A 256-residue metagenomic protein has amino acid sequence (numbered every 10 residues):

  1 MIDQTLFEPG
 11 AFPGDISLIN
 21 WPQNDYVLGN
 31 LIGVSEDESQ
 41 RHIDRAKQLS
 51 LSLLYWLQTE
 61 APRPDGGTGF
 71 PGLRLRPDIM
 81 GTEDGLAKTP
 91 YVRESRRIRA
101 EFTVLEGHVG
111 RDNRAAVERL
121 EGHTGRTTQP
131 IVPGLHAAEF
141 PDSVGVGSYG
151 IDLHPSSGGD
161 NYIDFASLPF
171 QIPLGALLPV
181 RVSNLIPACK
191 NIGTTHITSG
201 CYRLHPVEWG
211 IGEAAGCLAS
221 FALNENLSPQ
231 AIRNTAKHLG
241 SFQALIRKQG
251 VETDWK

Functional and structural regions predicted by a protein language model:
M1-K256: Flavin (FAD/FMN)-binding glycine-rich loop and adjacent Rossmann-like elements that form
